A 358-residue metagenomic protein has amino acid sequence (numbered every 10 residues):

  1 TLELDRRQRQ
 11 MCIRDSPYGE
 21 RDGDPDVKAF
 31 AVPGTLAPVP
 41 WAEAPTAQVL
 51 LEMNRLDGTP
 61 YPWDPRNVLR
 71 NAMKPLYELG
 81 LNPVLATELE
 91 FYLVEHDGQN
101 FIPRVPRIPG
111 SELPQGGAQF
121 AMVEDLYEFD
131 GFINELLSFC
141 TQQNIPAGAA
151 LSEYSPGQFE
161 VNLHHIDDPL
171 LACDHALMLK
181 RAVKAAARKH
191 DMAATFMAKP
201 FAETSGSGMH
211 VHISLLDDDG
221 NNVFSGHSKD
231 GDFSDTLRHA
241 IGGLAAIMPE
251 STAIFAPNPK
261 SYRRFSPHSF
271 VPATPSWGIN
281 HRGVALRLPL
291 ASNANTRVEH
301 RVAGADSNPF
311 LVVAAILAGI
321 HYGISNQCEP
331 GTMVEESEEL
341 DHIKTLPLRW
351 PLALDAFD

Functional and structural regions predicted by a protein language model:
T1-R9, I13: Single conserved hydrophobic/aromatic residue that forms the stacking wall/gate of nucleotide- or nucleobase-binding
Q10, R14-V49, L317-N326, P330: Mobile "lid/hinge" segments at catalytic clefts and subdomain interfaces of large enzymes
P33-T59, T87-L89, L93-E124, Q142-P169: Residues forming anionic-ligand binding surfaces in small-molecule and nucleic-acid pockets of primarily soluble enzymes
N54-P60, D125, H165-A172, D219-N221 (+3 more regions): A generic structural motif
Y92-E95, P156-N162, A198-V211, P259-A273 (+1 more regions): Beta-rich nucleic-acid/ligand-interaction surfaces
P106-I133, D168-K180, D218-F224, D230: Acidic, His- and aromatic-enriched active-site or binding-groove loops in soluble protein domains that engage sugars
F120, E124-F129, I133-A147, V161-D168 (+1 more regions): Accessory "access/gating" subregions that flank catalytic or transport cores
A185-A186, M192-T195, L216-D358: Catalytic-core signal marking the mid-to-C-terminal active-site face
